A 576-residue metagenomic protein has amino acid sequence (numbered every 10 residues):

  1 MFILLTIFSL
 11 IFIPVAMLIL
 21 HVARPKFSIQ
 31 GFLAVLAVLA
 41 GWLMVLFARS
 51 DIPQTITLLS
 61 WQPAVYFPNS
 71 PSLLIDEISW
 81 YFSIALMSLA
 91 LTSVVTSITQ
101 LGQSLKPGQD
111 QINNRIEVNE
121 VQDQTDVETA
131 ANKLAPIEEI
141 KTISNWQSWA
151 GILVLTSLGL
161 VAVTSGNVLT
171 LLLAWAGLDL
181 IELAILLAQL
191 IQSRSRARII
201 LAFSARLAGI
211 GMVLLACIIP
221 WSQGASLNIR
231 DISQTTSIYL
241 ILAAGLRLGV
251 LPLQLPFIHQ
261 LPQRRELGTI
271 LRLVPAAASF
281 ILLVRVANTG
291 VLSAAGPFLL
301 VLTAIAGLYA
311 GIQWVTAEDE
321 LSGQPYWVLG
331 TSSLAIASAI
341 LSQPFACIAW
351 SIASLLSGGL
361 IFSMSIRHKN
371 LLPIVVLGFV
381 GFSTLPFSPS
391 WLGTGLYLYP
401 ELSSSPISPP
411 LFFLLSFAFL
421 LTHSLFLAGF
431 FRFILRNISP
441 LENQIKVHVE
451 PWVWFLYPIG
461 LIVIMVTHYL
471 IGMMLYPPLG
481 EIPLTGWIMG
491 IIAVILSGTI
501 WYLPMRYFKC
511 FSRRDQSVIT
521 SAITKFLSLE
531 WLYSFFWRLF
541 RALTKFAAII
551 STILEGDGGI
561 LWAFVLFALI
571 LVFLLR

Functional and structural regions predicted by a protein language model:
M1-L10, E77-L86, V168-D179, D231-G245 (+3 more regions): Structural signature of hydrophobic alpha-helical transmembrane segments
M1-L5, P14-I143, W149, T524 (+3 more regions): Transmembrane helix-loop-helix hairpins at membrane boundaries of multipass inner-membrane proteins
L4-V22, L33-A48, A64-P68, S83-G102 (+6 more regions): Central hydrophobic cores of alpha-helical transmembrane segments in multi-pass inner-membrane proteins across all
V22-S28, Q147-T235, L246-G249, W314-V376 (+1 more regions): Alpha-helical multi-pass transmembrane bundles of energy-transducing inner-membrane proteins
A64-Y81, S233-S237, S403-S416: Short aromatic-rich membrane-water interface segments that cap or initiate transmembrane helices in multi-pass membrane
S93, I98, Y239-F298, E318-P325 (+1 more regions): Short helix-boundary/re-entrant hairpin motifs in multi-pass inner-membrane proteins
Q254, I336, S351-S365, K369-I374 (+2 more regions): Predominantly late transmembrane helices and immediately cytosolic-facing juxtamembrane segments
M474-I488, Y507-R576: Aromatic-capped, Gly/Pro-kinked transmembrane alpha-helices
